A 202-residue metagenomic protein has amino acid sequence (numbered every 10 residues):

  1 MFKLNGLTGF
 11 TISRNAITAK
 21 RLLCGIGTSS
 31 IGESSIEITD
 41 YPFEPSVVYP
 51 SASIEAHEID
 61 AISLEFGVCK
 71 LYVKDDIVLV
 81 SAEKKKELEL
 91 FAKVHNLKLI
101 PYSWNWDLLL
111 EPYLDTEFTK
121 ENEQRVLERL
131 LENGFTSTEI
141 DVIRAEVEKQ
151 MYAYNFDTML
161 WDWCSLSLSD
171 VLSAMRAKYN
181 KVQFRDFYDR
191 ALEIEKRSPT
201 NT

Functional and structural regions predicted by a protein language model:
M1-S29: Anionic N-terminal interaction surfaces
L4-G9, S53-L99: Acidic, Ser/Thr- and proline-rich intrinsically disordered linker/docking segments of eukaryotic scaffolds
I17, I26-F66: Phosphoinositide-dependent membrane-docking surfaces
L22, I36-F43, K74, A82-E83: Surface loops and adjacent helix of pleckstrin homology
E33-S35, V78, S137: Short linear motifs embedded in intrinsically disordered, proline/glycine-rich low-complexity segments
K98-P112: Extended, structured, electrostatic nucleic-acid-contact surfaces
L114-E117: Acidic, glycine-anchored loop motifs typical of Ca2+
K120-T202: Structured core of small recognition/catalytic domains
